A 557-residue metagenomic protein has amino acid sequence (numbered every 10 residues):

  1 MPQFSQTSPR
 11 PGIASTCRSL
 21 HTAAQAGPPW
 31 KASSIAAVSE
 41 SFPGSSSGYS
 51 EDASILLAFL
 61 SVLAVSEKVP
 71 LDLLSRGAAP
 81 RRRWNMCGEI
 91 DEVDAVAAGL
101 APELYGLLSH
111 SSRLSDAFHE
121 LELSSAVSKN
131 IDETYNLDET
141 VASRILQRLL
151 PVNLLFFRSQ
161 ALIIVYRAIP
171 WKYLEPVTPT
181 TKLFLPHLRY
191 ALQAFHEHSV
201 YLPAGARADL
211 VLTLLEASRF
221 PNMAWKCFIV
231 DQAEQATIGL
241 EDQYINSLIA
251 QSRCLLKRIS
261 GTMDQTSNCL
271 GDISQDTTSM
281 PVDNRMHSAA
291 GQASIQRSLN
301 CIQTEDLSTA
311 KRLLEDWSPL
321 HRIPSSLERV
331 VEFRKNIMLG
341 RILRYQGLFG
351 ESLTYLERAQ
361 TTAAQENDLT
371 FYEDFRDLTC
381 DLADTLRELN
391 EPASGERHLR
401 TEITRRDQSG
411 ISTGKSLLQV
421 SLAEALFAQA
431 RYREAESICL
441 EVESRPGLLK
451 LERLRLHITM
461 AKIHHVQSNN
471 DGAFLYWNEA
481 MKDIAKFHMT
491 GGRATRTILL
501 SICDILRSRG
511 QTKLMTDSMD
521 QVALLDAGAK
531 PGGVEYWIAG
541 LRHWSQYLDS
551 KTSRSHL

Functional and structural regions predicted by a protein language model:
M1-S50, P80-G106: Loop-to-helix "switch" segment enriched in basic and acidic residues adjacent to catalytic/ligand pockets
S41, F59, L107, E120 (+8 more regions): Alpha-helical recognition domains of nuclear gene-regulatory proteins
S50-D52, G491: Membrane-helix interface segments
A53-F59: Short alpha-helical "packing" element that flanks the helix-turn-helix/winged-helix DNA-binding module
L60-A64: Short helix-to-turn junction characteristic of helix-turn-helix DNA-binding domains, especially the helix
K68-P70, L74-E436, L440, S444-R453 (+2 more regions): Leucine-rich, hydrophobic repeat-scaffold detector
G447-T459, H465-L499: Structured C-terminal portions of repeat-based eukaryotic scaffold domains
E479-L557: C-terminal non-catalytic interaction modules
